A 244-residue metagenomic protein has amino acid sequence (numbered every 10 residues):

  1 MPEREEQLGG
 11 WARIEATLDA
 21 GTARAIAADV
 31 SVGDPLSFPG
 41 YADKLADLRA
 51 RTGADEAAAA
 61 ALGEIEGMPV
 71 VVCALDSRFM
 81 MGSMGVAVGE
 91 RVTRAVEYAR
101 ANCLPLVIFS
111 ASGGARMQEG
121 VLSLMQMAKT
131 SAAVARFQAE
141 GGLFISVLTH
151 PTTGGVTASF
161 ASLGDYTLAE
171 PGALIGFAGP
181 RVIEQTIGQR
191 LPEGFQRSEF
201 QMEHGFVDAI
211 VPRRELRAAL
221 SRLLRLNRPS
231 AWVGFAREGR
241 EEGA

Functional and structural regions predicted by a protein language model:
M1-A57, L62, R222-A244: Intrinsically disordered, low-complexity segments enriched in small/flexible residues
G10-R13, K44, V88-R91, A95 (+4 more regions): General structural feature for long, well-ordered alpha-helical segments within catalytic domains of soluble enzymes
L45-D47, A74-S83: Short, basic, glycine/proline-bearing loop/turn elements
T52-E56, G82-E97: Glycine-rich anion/phosphate-binding loops
A61-E64, E193: Replace "in large, NTP-powered and nucleic-acid-processing enzymes" with "in large, NTP-powered factors and other
G63-D76, R91-A115: A structural preference for short, pocket-lining loop segments at secondary-structure junctions
M80-M84, R116-E119: A generic structural signal for short coil/turn motifs at secondary-structure boundaries
S110-W232: Conserved catalytic cores of soluble enzyme domains, especially glycine-rich substrate-binding beta-alpha loops
